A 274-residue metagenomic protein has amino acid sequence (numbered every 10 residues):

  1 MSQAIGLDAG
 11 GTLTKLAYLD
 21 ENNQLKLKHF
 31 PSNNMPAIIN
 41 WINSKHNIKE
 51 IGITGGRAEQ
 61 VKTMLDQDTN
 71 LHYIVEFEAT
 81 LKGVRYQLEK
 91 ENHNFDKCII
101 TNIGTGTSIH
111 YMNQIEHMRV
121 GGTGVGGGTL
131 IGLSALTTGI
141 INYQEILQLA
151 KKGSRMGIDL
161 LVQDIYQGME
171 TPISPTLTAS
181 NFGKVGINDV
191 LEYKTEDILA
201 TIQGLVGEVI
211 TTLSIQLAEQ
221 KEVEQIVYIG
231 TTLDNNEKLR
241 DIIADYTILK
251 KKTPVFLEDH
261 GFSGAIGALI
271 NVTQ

Functional and structural regions predicted by a protein language model:
M1-L25, D96-Q114: Gly/Thr-rich phosphate-binding beta-strand-loop-beta motif of the actin/hexokinase/Hsp70
L13, G52-V61, L217, K221-Y246 (+1 more regions): Glycine-rich phosphate-binding loops at beta-strand->alpha-helix junctions
N22-I53, R57-Q60: N-terminal phosphate-binding loop and adjacent alpha-helix
N40, H72-I100, T105-M118, I266-Q274: Conserved phosphate-binding catalytic cores of ATP/NTP-utilizing and phosphoryl-transfer enzymes
L81-L88, L130-A135, N142, L147 (+2 more regions): Glycine-rich phosphate-binding/hydrolytic loop that grips phosphoryl groups
L136-G207: Active-site rim beta-loop-alpha module in soluble metabolic enzymes
T201-V223: Phosphate/ATP-binding catalytic cores across multiple sugar-kinase/actin-like superfamilies, primarily ASKHA
